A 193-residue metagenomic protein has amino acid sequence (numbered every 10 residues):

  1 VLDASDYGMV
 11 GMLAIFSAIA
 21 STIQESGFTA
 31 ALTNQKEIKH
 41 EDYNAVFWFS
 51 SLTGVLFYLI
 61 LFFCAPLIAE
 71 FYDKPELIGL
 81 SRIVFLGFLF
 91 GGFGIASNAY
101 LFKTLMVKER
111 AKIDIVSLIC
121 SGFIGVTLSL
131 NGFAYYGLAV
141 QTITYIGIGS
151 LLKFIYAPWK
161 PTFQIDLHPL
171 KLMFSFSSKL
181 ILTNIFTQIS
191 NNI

Functional and structural regions predicted by a protein language model:
V1-A14, P66, E70, I78 (+2 more regions): Membrane-interface helix-loop junctions in multi-pass transport and translocation proteins
Y7-G8, D42-Y43, L77, Y135 (+1 more regions): Primarily residues marking transmembrane-helix entry/exit sites
M9-L13, S21-P66, G79-F85, E109 (+1 more regions): Membrane-water interface segments that mark the loop-to-transmembrane alpha-helix transition
I19-A20, L59, F63, K74-Y100 (+4 more regions): Alpha-helical transmembrane segments of multi-pass membrane proteins
T29-A30, A65, N98-F102, G125 (+2 more regions): Interfacial helix-capping/hinge residues at the ends of transmembrane alpha-helices
A31-H40, F90-I113, N131, Y136 (+2 more regions): Membrane-interface junctions at transmembrane-helix termini in multi-pass inner-membrane proteins
C64, I68, S190-I193: Hydrophobic/aromatic end-of-helix segments at the C-terminal termini of transmembrane alpha-helices
K108, K112, L151-N192: Interhelical loop/hinge segments that connect adjacent transmembrane helices in multipass membrane
